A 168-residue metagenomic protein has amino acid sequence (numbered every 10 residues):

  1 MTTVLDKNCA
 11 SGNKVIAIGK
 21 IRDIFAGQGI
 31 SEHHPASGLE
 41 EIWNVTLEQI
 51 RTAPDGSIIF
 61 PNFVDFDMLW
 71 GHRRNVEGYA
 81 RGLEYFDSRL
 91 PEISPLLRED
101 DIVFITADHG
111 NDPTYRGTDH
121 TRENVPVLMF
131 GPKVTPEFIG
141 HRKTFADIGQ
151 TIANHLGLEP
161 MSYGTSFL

Functional and structural regions predicted by a protein language model:
M1-L168: Feature captures the catalytic ectodomains and active-site-proximal regions of enzymes that hydrolyze or transfer
